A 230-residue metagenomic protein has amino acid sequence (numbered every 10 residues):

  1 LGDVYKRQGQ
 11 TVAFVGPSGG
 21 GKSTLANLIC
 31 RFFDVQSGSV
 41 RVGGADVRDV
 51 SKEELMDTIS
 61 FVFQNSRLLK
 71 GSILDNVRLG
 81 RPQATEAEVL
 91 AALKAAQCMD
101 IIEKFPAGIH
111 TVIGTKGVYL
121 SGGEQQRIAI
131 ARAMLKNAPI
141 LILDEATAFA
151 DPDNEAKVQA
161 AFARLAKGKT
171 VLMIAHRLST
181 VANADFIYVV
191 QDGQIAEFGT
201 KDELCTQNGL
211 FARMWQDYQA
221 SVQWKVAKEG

Functional and structural regions predicted by a protein language model:
D3-G230: ABC-type nucleotide-binding domain
